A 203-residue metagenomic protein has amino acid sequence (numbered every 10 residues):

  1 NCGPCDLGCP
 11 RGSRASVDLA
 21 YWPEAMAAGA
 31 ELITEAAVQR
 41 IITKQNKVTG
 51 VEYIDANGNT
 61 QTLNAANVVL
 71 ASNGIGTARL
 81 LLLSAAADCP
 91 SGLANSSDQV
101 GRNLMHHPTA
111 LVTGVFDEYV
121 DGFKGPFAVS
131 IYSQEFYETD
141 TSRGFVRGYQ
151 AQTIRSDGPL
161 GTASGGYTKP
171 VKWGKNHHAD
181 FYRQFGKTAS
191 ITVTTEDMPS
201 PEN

Functional and structural regions predicted by a protein language model:
N1-V38: Conserved redox-cofactor binding core of oxidoreductases
R11, A27, A36, I41-I42 (+1 more regions): Glycine-rich loop(s) and the adjacent beta-strand/alpha-helix scaffold that form part
S16, A20, I33, I75 (+2 more regions): Conserved active-site and cofactor/substrate-binding residues in soluble primary-metabolism enzymes
I41-N46, P199-N203: FAD-binding beta-loop-beta segment adjacent to the flavin cofactor pocket
N46-E52, T188: Short, hydrophobic/aromatic-rich segments at coil-to-beta transitions
S97-N203: FAD cofactor-binding and catalytic pocket of flavoenzymes
